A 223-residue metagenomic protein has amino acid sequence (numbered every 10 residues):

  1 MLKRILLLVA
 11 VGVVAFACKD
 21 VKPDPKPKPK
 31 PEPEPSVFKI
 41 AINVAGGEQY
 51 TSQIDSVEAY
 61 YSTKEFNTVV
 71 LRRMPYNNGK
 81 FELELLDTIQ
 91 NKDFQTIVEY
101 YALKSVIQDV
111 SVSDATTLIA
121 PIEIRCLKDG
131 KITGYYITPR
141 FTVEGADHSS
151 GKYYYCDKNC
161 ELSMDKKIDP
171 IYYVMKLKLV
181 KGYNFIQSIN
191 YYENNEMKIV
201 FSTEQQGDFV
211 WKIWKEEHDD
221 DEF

Functional and structural regions predicted by a protein language model:
I5-V13: Sec-dependent N-terminal signal peptides
F16-A17: C-terminal motif of bacterial Sec signal peptides marking the signal peptidase cleavage site
K22, E34-D55: Structural motif
F38-V44, M74-I89: Glycine-centered loop-to-beta-strand initiation motif
E65-M74, I171-Y172: Surface-exposed loop/edge segments in extracytoplasmic proteins
D87-N159: Long, low-complexity intrinsically disordered regions in eukaryotic proteins
E144-F223: Extracytoplasmic cysteine-anchoring/structural motifs
